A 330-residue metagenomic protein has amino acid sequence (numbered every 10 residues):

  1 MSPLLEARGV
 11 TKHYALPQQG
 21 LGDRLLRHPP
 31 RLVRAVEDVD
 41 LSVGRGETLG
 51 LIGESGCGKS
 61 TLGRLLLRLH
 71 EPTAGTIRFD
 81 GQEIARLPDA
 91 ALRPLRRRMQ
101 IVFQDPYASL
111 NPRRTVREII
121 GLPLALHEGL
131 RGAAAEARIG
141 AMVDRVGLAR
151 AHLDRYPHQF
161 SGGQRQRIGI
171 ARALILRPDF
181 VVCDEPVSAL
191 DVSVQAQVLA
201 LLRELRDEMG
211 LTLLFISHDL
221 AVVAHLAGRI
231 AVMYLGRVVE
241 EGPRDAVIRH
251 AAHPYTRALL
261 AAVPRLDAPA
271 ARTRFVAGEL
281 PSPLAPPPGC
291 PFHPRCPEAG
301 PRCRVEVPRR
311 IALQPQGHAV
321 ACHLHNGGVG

Functional and structural regions predicted by a protein language model:
P3, L16-R27, L32, P243-G330: Short catalytic/signature loops enriched in Gly
L26-P30, I84-Q100, E118, L126 (+3 more regions): ABC ATPase NBD coupling module
G75-E83: Conserved ABC transporter NBD signature motif
Q82-E83, A133-A151, L260-A261: Conserved ABC ATPase "signature" region
Y156-F160, Q164: Conserved ABC ATPase signature
I175-D179: A short, proline-enriched helix->beta-strand linker immediately N-terminal to the Walker B motif in ABC-type P-loop
V182, P186-A271: P-loop NTP-binding/switch modules centered on Walker-like glycine-rich loops
